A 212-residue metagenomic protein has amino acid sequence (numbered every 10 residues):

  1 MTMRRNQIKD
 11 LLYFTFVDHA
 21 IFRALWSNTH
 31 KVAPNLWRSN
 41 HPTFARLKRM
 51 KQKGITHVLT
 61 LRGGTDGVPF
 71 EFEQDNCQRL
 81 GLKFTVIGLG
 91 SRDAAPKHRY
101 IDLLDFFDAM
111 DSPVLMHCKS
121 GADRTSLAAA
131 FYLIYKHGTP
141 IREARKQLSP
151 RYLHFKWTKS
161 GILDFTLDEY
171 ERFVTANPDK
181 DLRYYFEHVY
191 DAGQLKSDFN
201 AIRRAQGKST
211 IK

Functional and structural regions predicted by a protein language model:
M1-V114, L127-K212: Cys-dependent protein tyrosine phosphatase-like superfamily
C118: Short cysteine clusters
G121: Substrate/cofactor-recognition hotspot
R124: Active-site adenylate/phosphate-handling loop in enzymes that bind or generate adenylated species
